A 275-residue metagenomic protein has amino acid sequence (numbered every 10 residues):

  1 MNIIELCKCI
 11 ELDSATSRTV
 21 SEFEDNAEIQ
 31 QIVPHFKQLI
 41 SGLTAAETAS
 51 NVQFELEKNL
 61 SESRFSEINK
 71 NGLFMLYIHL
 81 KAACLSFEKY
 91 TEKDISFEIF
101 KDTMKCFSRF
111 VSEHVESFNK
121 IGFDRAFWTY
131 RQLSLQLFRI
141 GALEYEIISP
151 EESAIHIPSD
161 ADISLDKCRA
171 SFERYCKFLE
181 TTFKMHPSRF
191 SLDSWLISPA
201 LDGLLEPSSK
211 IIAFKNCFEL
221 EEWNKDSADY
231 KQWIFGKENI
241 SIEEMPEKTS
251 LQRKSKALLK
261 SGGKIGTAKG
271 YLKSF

Functional and structural regions predicted by a protein language model:
M1-I163, T181-R189, A200-F275: Non-catalytic substrate-recognition and accessory regions of acyl/acetyltransferase enzymes
I163-T181: Conserved acetyl-CoA-binding loop-helix of GNAT-fold acetyltransferases
W195-I197: An acidic- and aromatic-residue-enriched active-site/binding cleft used to recognize and process polar
